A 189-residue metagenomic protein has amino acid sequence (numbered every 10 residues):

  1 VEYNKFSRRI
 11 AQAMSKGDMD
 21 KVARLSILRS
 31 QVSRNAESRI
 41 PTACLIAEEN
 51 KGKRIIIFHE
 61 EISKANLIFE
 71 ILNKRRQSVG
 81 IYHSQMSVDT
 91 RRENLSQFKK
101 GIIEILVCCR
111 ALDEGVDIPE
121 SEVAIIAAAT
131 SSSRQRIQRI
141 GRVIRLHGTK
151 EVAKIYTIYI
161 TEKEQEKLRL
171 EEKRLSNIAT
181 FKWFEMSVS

Functional and structural regions predicted by a protein language model:
V1-I56, E60, L67-I71: Interdomain linker/hinge connecting the two RecA-like lobes of the SF2 helicase core
I40-A43, C109, S133-I137, T149-V152 (+1 more regions): Amphipathic alpha-helical transducer elements in NTP-driven molecular machines
A47-I55, R76-S78, E120-V123: Short, surface-exposed connector motifs at secondary-structure boundaries
R54-F58, S63-D113, Q135: Conserved helicase ATPase core of P-loop NTP-dependent helicases/translocases
S63, S87, L112-D113, A129-S132 (+2 more regions): Conserved nucleotide-binding/hydrolysis micro-motifs of P-loop NTPases
I105-C109, E114-T130, Q135, A153-I158: A short beta-strand element within the Helicase C-terminal
R142-R174: Conserved segment of the helicase C-terminal RecA-like domain
K182-S189: Long, largely alpha-helical accessory region at the distal end of helicase-like NTP-driven motors
